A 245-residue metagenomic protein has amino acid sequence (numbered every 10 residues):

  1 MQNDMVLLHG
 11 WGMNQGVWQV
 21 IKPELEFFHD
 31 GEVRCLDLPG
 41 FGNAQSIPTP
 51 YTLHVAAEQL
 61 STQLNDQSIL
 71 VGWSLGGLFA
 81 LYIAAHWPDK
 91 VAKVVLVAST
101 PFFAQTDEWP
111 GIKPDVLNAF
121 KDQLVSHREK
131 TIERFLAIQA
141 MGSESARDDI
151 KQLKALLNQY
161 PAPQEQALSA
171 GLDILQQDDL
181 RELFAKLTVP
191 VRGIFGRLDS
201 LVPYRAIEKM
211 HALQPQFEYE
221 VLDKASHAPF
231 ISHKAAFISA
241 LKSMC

Functional and structural regions predicted by a protein language model:
Q2-S46: Conserved HGGG/HGGXW glycine-rich cap/lid loop of the alpha/beta-hydrolase fold
H54-S68: Conserved acidic catalytic loop of the alpha/beta-hydrolase fold
G72-G76, A80: Gly/Ala-rich beta-loop-alpha elbow adjacent to hydrolase catalytic centers
A92-S126: Flexible "cap/lid" loop of the alpha/beta hydrolase fold
S126-D178, E182-L183: Conserved alpha/beta-hydrolase catalytic His-Asp/Glu region
L187, G193-F195, D199: Short beta-strand/loop motif that positions the catalytic acidic residue of the alpha/beta-hydrolase fold
S200-A206: Conserved alpha/beta-hydrolase "acid-adjacent" motif
L222-I238: Catalytic histidine-centered segment of alpha/beta-hydrolase-like enzymes
